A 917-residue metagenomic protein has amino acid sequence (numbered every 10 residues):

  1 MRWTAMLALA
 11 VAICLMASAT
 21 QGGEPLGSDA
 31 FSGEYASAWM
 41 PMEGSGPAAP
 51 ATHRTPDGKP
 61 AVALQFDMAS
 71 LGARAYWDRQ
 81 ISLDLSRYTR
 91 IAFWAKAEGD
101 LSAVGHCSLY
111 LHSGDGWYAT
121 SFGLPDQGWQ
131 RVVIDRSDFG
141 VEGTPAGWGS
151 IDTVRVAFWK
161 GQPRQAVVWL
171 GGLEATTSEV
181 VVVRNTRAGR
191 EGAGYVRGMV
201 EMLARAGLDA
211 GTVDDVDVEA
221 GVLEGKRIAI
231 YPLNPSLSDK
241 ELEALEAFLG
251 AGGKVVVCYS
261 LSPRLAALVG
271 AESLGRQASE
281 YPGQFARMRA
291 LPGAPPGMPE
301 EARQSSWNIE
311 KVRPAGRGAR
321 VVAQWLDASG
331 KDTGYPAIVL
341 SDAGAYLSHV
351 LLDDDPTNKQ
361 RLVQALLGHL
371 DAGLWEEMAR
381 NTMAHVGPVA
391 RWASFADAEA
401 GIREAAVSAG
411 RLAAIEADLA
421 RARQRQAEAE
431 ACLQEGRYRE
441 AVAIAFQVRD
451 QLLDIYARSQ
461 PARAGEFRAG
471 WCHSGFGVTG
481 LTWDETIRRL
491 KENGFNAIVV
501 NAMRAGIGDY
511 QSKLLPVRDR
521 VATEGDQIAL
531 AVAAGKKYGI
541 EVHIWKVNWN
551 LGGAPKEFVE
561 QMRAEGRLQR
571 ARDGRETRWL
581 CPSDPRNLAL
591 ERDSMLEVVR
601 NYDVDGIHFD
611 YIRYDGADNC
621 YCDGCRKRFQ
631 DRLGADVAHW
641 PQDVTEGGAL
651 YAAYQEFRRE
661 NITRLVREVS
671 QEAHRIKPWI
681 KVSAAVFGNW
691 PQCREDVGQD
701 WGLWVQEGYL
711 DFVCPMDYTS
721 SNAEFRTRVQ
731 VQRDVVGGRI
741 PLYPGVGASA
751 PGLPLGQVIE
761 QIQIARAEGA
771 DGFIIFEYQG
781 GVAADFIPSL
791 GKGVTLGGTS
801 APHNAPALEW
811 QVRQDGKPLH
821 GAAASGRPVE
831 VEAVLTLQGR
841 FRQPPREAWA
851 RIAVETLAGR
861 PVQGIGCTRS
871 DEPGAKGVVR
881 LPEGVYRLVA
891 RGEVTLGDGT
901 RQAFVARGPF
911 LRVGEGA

Functional and structural regions predicted by a protein language model:
A49-A73: Short carbohydrate-recognition loop motifs
F66-P145, S150, W159-W169, E174-T176 (+1 more regions): Extracellular ligand-binding interfaces
S178-V180, G194, G198-R205, V222 (+5 more regions): Extracellular ligand-binding/catalytic regions of CAZymes and related secreted enzymes and adhesion modules
G189-L268: Helical hinge/lid and interdomain linker segments adjacent to catalytic or ligand-binding clefts that mediate domain
M202, A206-L208, T482-G508, L710: Catalytic domains of carbohydrate-active enzymes, especially glycoside hydrolases
P235-P314, G318-V321, L326-S329: A glycine-rich, often tryptophan-bearing local segment used as a flexible ligand/cofactor-contacting loop or short
G465-R468, G477, H543-Y602: Active-site-adjacent "subsite" loops/lids of carbohydrate-active enzymes
Y709-F725, Q732, Y743-H803: Substrate-binding cleft of secreted/luminal carbohydrate-active enzymes
